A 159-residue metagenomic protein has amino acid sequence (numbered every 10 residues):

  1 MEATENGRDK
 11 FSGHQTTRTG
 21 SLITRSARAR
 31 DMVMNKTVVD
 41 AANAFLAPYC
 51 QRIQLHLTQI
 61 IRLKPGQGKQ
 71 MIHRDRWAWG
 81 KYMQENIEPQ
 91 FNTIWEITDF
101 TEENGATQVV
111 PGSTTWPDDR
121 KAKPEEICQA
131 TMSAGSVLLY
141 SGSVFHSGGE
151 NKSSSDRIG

Functional and structural regions predicted by a protein language model:
M1-Y82: Non-heme Fe(II)-dependent double-stranded beta-helix
S12-G13, E85-P89, S154-I158: A generic structural micro-feature
K36-D40, F91, S133, L138: A structural signal for well-ordered alpha-helical segments within the folded catalytic domains of diverse enzymes
V38, L63-Q67, F100, T115 (+2 more regions): Short, charged/polar surface micro-motifs in flexible loops or helix N-caps
R52-H56, Q108-V109, L139-Y140: A structural signal for short, well-ordered beta-strand segments and their strand-loop junctions that often border
Q67-M132: Catalytic core of non-heme Fe(II) oxygenases with the double-stranded beta-helix
D118-G159: Catalytic core of Fe(II)/2-oxoglutarate
